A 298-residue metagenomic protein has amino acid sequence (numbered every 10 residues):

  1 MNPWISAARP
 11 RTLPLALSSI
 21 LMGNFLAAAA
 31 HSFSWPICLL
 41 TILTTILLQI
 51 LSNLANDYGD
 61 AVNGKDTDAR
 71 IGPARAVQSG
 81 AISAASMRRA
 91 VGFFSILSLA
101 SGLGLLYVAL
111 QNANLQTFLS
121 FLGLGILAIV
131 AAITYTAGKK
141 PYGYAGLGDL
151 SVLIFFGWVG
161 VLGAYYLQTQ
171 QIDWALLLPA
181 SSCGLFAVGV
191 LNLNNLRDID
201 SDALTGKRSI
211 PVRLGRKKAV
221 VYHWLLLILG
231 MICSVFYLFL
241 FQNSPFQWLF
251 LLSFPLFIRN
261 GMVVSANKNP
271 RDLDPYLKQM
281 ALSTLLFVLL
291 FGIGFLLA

Functional and structural regions predicted by a protein language model:
M1-P36, L40, Y135-Y142, V152: Topogenic membrane-insertion module of multi-pass membrane proteins
P14-G23, L150-A164, V212-R216, L277-F291: Small-residue-rich segments of transmembrane alpha-helices in multi-pass membrane proteins, especially helix faces
M22, H31-A55, S120-I133, D173-L193: Membrane-embedded alpha-helical segments that form the functional core of polytopic membrane enzymes, especially those
N24-L43, A100-S120, G160-S181, V235-F246 (+1 more regions): Helix-coil boundary and interhelical linker segments in multi-pass alpha-helical membrane proteins
L47-I71, V188-P211: Acidic (Asp/Glu-rich) catalytic motifs at the cytosolic membrane interface
A69-L110, I210-Q242, F287: Multi-pass membrane catalytic core of lipid/isoprenoid biosynthesis enzymes
P73-Q171: Intramembrane alpha-helical segments
I133, A145, N260-V288: Interfacial loop-to-transmembrane junctions
